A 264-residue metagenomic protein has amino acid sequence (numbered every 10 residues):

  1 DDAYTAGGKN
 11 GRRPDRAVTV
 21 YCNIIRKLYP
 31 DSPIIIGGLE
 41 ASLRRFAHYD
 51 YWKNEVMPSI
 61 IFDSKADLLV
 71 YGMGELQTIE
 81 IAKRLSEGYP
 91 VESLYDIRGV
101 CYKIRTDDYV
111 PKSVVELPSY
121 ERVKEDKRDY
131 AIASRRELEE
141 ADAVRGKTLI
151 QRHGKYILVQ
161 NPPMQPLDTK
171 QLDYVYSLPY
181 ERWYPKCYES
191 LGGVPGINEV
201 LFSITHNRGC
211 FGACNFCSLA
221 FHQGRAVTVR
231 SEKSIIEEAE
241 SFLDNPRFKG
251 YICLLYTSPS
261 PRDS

Functional and structural regions predicted by a protein language model:
D1-H153: Glycine-rich beta-alpha loop elements in corrinoid/cobalamin-binding modules across cobalamin-dependent enzymes
L28-S32, G88-Y89, G224-V229, S241-G250: Secondary-structure transition/capping motifs at alpha-helix termini and the adjoining loop/turn into the next element
S32-I35, L68-L69, L201-S203, G212-F216 (+1 more regions): Beta-sheet entry/capping signal
V56, S64-L68, L243-L255: Conserved C-terminal portion of the radical SAM core fold that forms the substrate/S-adenosylmethionine-binding
R128-S203: N-terminal [4Fe-4S]-dependent radical SAM core
G196-K233: Canonical Radical SAM [4Fe-4S] cluster-binding loop centered on the CxxxCxxC motif and its immediate flanking residues
Y256-D263: Conserved small/polar residues in nucleotide/adenosyl-binding loops
